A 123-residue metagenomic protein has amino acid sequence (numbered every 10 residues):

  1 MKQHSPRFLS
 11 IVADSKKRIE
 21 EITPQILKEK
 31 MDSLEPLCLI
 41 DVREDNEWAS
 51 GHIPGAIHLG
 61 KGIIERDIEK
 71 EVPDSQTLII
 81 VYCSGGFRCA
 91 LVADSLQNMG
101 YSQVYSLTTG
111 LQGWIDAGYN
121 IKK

Functional and structural regions predicted by a protein language model:
M1-C38, D45-L78, S84-K123: Rhodanese-like catalytic fold shared by cysteine-dependent sulfurtransferases and DSP/PTP-type phosphatases
